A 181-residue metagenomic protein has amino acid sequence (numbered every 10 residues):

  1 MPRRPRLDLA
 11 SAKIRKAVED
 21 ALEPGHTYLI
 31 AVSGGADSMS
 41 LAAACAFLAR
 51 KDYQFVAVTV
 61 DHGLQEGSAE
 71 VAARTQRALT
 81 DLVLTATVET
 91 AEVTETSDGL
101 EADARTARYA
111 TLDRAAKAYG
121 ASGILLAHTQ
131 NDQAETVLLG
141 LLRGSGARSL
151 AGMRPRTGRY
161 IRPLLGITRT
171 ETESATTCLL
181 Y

Functional and structural regions predicted by a protein language model:
M1-L180: Core alpha/beta nucleotide-donor-binding catalytic domains of modification enzymes
